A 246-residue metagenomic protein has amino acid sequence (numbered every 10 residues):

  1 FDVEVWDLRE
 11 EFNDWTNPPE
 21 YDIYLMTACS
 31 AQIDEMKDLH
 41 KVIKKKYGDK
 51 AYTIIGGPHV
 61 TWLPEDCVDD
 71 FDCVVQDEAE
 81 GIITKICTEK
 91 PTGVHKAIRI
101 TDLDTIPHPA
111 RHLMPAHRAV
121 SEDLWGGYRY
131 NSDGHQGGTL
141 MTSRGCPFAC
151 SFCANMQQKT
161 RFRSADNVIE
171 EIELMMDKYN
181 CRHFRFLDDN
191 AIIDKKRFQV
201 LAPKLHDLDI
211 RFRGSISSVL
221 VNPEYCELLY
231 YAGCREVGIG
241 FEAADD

Functional and structural regions predicted by a protein language model:
D2-A110: Glycine-rich beta-alpha loop elements in corrinoid/cobalamin-binding modules across cobalamin-dependent enzymes
H112-D246: Radical SAM [4Fe-4S] cluster-binding motif and immediate context
